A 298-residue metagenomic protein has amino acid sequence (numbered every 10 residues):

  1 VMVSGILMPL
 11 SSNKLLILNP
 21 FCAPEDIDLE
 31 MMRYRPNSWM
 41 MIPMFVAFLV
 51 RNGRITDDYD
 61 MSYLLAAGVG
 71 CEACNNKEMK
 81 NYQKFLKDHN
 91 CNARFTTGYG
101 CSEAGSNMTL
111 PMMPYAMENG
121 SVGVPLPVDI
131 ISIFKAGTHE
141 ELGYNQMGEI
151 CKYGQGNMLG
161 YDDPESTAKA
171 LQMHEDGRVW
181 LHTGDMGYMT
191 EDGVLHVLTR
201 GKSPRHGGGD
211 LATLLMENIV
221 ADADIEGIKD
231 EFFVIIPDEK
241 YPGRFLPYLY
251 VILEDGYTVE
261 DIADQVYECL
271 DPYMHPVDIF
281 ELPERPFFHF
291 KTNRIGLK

Functional and structural regions predicted by a protein language model:
V1-S38, N52: Conserved AMP-binding/adenylation subdomain of ANL enzymes
S11-K14, P36-M40, V50-E118, I130: Gly/Ser/Thr-rich phosphate-binding loop
I17-N19, T96, I279-P283: General small-molecule cofactor/ligand-binding pocket signal
W39, G154, L159, K169 (+1 more regions): AMP-binding/adenylate-forming catalytic core of the ANL superfamily
F45-V46, C74, N157: Alpha-helix capping/helix-boundary segments
G120-P125, G177-R178: Short Gly/Pro-enriched turn/cap motifs at secondary-structure boundaries
S132-C151, Y188-D192, V259: Conserved beta-loop-beta connector loops within the AMP-binding
E268-T292: AMP-binding/adenylate-forming catalytic domain of the ANL superfamily
